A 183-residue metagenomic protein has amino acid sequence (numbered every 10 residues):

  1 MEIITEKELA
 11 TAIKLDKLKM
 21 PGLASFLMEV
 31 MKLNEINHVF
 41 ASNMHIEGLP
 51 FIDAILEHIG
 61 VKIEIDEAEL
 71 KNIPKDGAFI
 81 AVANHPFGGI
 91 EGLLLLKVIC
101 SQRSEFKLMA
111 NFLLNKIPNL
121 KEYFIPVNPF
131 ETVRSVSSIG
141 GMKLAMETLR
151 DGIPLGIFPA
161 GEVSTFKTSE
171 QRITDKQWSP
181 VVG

Functional and structural regions predicted by a protein language model:
M1-V82, G92-L94, S101-R103, K121-E122: Membrane-anchoring hydrophobic helices of lipid-metabolizing enzymes
K62-G183: Soluble catalytic domains of membrane acyltransferases
